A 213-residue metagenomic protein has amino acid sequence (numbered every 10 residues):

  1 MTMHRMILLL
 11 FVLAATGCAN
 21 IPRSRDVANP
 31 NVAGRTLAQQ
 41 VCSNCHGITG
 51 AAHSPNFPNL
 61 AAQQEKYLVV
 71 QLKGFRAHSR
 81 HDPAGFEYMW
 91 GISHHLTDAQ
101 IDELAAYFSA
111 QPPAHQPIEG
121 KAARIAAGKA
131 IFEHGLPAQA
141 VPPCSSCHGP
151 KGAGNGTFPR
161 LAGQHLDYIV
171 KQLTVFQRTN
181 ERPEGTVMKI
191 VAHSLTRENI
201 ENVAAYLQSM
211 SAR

Functional and structural regions predicted by a protein language model:
M1-N29, K73, S209-R213: N-terminal export/targeting leaders of redox proteins
A19-A38, A51-N56, A110-P137: Electrostatic cytochrome c docking/interface patches
V32-A61, E65-K66, K73: Post-signal-peptide N-terminal segment of Sec-exported extracytoplasmic proteins
R35-Q39, S43, E133-S145, G154-Q172 (+1 more regions): Sequence context surrounding c-type heme c attachment/ligation sites in exported
C42-T49, L104, V141-K151, V203: The canonical Cys-X-X-Cys-His
H53-N59, F75-I118, N155-R160, T179-M210: Axial heme c-ligation environment in periplasmic c-type cytochrome domains
Q63-K66, Q71, P159, G163-H165: Extracellular/lumenal glycan-associated surfaces
